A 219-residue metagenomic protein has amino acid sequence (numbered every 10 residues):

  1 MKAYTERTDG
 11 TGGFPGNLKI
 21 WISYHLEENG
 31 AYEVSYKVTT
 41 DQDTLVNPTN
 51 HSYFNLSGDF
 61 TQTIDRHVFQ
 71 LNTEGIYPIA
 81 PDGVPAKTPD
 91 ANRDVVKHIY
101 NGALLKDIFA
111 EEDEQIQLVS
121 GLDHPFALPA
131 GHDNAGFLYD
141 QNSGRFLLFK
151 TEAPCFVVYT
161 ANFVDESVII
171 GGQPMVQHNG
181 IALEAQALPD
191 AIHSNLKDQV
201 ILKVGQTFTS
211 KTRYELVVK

Functional and structural regions predicted by a protein language model:
M1-K219: An exposed, glycine/acidic-rich loop-and-rim segment of catalytic or binding clefts
